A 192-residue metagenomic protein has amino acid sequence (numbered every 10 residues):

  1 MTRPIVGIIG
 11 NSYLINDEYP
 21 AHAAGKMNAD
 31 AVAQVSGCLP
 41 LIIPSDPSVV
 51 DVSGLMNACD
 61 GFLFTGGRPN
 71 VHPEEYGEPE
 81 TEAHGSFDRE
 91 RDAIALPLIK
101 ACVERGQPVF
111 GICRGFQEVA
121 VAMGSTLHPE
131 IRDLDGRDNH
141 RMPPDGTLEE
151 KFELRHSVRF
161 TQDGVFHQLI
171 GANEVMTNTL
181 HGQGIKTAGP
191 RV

Functional and structural regions predicted by a protein language model:
M1-F110, V121-H128, R132-M176, G182 (+1 more regions): N-terminal beta1-alpha1 cap of cysteine-dependent amidohydrolase-like domains
G111, F116: Glycine-rich beta-to-alpha active-site loop
